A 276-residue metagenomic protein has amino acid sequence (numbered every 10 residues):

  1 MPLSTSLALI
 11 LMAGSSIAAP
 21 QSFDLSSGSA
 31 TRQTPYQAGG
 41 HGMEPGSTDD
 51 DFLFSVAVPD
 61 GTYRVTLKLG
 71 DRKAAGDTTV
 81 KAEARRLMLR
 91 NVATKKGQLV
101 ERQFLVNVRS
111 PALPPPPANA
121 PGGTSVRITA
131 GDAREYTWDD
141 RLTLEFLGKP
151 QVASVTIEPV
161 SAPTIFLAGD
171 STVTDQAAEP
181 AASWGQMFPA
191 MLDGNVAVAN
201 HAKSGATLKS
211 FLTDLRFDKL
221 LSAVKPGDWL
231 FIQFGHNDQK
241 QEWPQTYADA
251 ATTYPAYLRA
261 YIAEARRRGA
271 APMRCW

Functional and structural regions predicted by a protein language model:
M1-L7: Bacterial N-terminal signal peptides that target proteins for export
L7-A13, A18-P20: Boundary at the C-terminal end of the N-terminal hydrophobic targeting segment
I17-E179: Compositionally biased, intrinsically disordered or flexible polar/acidic segments
D49-F52, K209-D218: N-terminal post-signal-peptidase region of extra-cytosolic proteins
D71-K73, S171-D175, K203-K209, H236-Q241 (+1 more regions): Solvent-exposed loop/turn segments at secondary-structure junctions within structured extracellular/periplasmic domains
L144, G148-K203, F217-L230: Serine-esterase "nucleophile elbow" of acetyl-processing enzymes
A177-P180, S210-T213, W243-T246: Short, solvent-exposed loop/turn segments at secondary-structure boundaries
R216-W276: Alpha-helical cap/lid subdomain in secreted, periplasmic, or secretory-pathway luminal O-acyl-processing enzymes
